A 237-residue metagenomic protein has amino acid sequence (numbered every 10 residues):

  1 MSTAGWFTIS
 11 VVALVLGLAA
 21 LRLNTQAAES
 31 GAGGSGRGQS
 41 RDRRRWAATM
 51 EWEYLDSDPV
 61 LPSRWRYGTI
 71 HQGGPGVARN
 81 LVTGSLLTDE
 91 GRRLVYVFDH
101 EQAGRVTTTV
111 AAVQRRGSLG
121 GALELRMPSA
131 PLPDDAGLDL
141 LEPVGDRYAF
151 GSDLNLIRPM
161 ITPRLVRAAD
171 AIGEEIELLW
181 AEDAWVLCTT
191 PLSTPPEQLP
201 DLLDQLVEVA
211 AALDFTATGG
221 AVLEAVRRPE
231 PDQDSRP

Functional and structural regions predicted by a protein language model:
M1-S35: N-terminal signal-anchor transmembrane alpha helix of single-pass membrane proteins, serving as the membrane-anchoring
G31-A32, G38, E53, R64: Serine/threonine-biased, Pro/acidic-interspersed low-complexity stretches characteristic of secreted/cell-surface
D42-S63, T69-P237: Charged, low-complexity intrinsically disordered regions
